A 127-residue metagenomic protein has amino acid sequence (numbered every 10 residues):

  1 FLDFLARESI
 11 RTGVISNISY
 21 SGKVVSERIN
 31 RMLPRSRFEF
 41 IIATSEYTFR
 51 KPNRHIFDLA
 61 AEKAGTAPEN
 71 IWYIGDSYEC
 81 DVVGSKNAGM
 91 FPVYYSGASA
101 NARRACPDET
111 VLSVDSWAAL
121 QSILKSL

Functional and structural regions predicted by a protein language model:
D3-A6, G13-L127: Asp-based, Mg2+/Mn2+-dependent phosphohydrolase catalytic module
